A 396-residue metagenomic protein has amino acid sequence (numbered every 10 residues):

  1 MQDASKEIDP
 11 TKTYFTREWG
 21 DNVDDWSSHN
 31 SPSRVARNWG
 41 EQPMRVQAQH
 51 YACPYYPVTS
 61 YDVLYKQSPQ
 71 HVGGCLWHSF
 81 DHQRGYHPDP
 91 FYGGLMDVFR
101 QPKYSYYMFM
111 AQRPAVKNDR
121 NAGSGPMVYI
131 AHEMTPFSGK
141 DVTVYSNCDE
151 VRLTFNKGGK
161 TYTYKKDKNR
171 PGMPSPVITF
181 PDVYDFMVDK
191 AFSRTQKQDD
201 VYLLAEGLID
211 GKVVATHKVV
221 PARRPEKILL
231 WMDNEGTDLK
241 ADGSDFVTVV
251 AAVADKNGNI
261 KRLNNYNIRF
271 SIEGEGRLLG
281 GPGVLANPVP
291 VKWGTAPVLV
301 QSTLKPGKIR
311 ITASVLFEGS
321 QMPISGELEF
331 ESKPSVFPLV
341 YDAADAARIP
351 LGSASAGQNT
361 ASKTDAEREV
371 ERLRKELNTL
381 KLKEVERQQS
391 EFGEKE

Functional and structural regions predicted by a protein language model:
M1-S105, D119, G123-A131: Substrate-binding/catalytic cleft of secreted carbohydrate-active enzymes, primarily glycoside hydrolases
L76-F137, D141-L229, I260-K261: Catalytic cores of secreted or luminal carbohydrate-active enzymes
H132-S138, T237-V247: Short, solvent-exposed loop/linker segments at the N-terminal edge of repeated beta-sheet extracellular domains
D141-S146, W231, S244-R262, R310-A313: Beta-strand-rich structural segments
K160-K166, L263-R277, A286-N287, M322 (+1 more regions): Short, well-ordered beta-strand segments
Y162-V183, W231, G236, G274-W293: Low-complexity "stalk/linker" and mucin-like segments enriched in Ser/Thr/Pro/Ala/Gly
K212-R223, S320-K333: Edge beta-strands of extracellular beta-sandwich domains
V219-D242, S332-A361: Low-complexity, Pro/Ser/Thr- and charge-rich linker/hinge segments at domain boundaries
